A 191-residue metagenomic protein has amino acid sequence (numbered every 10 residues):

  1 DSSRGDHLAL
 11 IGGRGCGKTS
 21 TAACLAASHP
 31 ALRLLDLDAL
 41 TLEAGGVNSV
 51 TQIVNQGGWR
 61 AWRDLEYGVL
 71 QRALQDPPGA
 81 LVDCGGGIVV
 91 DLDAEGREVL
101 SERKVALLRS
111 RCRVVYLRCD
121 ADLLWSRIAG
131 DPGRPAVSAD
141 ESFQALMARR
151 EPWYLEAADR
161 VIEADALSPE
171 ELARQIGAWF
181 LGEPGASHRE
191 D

Functional and structural regions predicted by a protein language model:
D1-L8, C24, R113, E151-D191: NTP-dependent small-molecule kinase module
A9, L81-D83, Y116: Structural motif
G13: P-loop (Walker A) phosphate-binding loop of NTP-binding proteins
C16: ATP-binding Walker
T19: Walker A/P-loop
A23-E66: Conserved substrate/cofactor phosphate-moiety recognition/catalytic segment in nucleotide-dependent phosphotransferases
A61-L108, C112: Glycine-rich phosphate-binding loop used to anchor ATP phosphates in small-molecule kinases, encompassing both
A106-P152: A glycine- and Lys/Arg-enriched "phosphate-lid" helix/loop adjacent to the NTP-binding pocket of small-molecule kinases
